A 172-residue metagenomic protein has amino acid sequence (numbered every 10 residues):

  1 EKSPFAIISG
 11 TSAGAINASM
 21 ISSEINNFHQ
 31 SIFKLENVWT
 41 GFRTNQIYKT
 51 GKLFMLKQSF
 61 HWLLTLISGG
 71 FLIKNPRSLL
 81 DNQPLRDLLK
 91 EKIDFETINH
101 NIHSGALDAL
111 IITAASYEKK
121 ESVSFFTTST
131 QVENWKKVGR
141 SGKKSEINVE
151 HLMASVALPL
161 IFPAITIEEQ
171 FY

Functional and structural regions predicted by a protein language model:
E1-S9, I16-Y172: Patatin-like phospholipase
